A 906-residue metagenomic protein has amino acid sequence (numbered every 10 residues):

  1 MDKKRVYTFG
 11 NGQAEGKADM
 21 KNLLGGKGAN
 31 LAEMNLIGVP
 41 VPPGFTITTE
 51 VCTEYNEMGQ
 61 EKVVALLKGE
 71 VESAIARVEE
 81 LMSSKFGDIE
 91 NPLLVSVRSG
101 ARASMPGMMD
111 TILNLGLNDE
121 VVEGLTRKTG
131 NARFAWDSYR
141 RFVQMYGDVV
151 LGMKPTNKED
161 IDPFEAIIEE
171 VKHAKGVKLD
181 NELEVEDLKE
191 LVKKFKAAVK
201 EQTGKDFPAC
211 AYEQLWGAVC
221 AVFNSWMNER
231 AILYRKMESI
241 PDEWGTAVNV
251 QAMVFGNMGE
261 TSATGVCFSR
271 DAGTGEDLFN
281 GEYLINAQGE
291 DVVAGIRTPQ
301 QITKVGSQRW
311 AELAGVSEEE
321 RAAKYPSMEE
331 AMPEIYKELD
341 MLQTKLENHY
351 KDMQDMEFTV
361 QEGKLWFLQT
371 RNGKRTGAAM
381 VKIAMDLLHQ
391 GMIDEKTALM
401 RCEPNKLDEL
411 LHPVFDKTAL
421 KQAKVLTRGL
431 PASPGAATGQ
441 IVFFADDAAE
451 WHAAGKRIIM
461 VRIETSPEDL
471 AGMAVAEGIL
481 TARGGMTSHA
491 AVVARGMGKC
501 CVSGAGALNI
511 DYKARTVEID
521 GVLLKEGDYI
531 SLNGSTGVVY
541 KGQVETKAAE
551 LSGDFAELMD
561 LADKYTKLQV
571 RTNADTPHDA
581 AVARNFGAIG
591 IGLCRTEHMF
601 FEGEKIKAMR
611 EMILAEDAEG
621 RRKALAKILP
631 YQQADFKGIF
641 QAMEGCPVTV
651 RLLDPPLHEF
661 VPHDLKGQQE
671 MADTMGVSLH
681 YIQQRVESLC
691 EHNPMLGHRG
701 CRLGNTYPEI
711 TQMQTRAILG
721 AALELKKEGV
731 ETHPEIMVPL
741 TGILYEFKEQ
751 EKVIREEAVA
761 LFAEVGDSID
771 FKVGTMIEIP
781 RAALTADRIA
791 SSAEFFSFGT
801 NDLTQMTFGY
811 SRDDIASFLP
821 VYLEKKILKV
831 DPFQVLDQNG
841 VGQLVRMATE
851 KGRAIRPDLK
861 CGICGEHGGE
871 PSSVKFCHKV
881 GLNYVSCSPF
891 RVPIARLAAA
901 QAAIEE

Functional and structural regions predicted by a protein language model:
M1-A423, P431, E450, K456-I459 (+11 more regions): Nucleotide/phosphate-binding sheet-loop regions of phosphoryl- and nucleotidyl-transfer enzymes
D19-K21, S433-V475, V841-D858: C-terminal accessory/binding modules appended to enzymatic or scaffolding proteins
F45, A482-G484, S503-G506, C594 (+2 more regions): Short beta->alpha connector loops at strand-helix junctions that form conserved, small/polar/Pro-enriched
R98-S99, L551, L561-E906: Conserved alpha/beta-domain cores
M237, L399-W451, R457-I458, E526 (+4 more regions): Long, charged amphipathic helices and adjacent flexible linkers at domain junctions
T465-E468, G485-S488, A507-V517, D575-H578 (+3 more regions): Short acidic loop-to-helix transition motifs that present clustered carboxylates
E477-R483, C501, G862: A short, small-residue-rich loop immediately preceding and capping a beta-strand
A507-Y540, E545: S4-like RNA-binding module at protein N-termini
